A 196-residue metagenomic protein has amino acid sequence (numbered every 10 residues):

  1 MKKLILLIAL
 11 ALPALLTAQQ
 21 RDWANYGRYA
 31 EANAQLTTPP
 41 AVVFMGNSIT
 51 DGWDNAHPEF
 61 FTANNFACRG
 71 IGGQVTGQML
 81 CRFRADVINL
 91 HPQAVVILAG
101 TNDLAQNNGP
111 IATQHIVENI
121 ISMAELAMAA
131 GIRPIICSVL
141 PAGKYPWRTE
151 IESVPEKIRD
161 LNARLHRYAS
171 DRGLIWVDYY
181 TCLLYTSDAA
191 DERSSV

Functional and structural regions predicted by a protein language model:
M1-L4: Positively charged n-region of N-terminal signal peptides that target proteins for export
A9-T17: Hydrophobic h-region of N-terminal signal peptides that target proteins for export in Gram-negative bacteria
T17-A94: Serine-esterase "nucleophile elbow" of acetyl-processing enzymes
S48-G52, G72-T76, T101-A105, L140-K144 (+1 more regions): Solvent-exposed loop/turn segments at secondary-structure junctions within structured extracellular/periplasmic domains
L98-L104, A124-I158: Active-site segments of SGNH/GDSL-like serine hydrolases that catalyze O-acetyl group transfer/hydrolysis on lipids
T113-C137, R164-L174: Charged, glycine-enriched surface loops/patches that mediate electrostatic binding to polyanionic ligands
K144-Y179: Substrate-gating cap/lid alpha-helix
Y185-A190: Conserved small/polar residues in nucleotide/adenosyl-binding loops
